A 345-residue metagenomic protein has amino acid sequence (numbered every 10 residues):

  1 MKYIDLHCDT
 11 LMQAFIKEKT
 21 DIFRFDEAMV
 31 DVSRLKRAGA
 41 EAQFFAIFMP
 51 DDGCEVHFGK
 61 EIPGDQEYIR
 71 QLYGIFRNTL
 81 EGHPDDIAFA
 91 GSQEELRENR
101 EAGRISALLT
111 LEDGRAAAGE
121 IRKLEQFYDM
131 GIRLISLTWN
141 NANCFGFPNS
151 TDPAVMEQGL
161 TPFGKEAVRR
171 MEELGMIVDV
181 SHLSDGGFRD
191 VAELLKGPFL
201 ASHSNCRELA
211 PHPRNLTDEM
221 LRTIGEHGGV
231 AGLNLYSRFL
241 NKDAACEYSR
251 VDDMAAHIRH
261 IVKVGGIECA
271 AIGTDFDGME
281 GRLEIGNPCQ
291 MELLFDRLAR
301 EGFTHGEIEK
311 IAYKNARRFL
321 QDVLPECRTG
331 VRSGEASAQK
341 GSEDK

Functional and structural regions predicted by a protein language model:
M1-N241, A255, R259-V262, C269 (+4 more regions): Extended, charged catalytic domains and RNA/DNA-binding interfaces, predominantly in divalent-metal-using enzymes
D26-M29, Y248-D252, E284-C289, G302 (+1 more regions): Short, well-ordered coil↔helix boundary/capping segments
G53, M279-L283, L320: Short active-site-adjacent structural elements
K60-G64, A244-E247, E284-I285: Second-shell loop/turn segments in exported
N234-L235, G265-P288: Short acidic/histidine-rich active-site segments
N241-C246, R250, L320: N-proximal accessory regions
G286-K345: Mid-to-C-terminal alpha-helical segments outside catalytic/metal-binding sites
